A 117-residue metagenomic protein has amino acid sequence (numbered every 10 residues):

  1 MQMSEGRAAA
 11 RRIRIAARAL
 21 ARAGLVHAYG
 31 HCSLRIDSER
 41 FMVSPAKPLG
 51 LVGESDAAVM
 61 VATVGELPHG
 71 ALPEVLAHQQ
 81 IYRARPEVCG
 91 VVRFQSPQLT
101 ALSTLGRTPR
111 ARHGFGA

Functional and structural regions predicted by a protein language model:
M1-A117: Glycine-rich flexible loops
